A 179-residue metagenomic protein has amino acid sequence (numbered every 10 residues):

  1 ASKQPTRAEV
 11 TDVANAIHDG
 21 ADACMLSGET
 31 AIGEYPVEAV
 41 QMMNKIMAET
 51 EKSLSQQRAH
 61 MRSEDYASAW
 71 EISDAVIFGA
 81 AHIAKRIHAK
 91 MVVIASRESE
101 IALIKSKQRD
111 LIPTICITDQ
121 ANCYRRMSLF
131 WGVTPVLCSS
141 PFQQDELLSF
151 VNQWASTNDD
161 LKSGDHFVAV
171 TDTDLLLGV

Functional and structural regions predicted by a protein language model:
K3-Q4, D22, G28-I32, R62 (+4 more regions): Short, ordered loop/turn segments at secondary-structure junctions
D12-P36: Glycine-rich phosphate-binding active-site loops on the catalytic face of alpha/beta enzymes
S27-G28, G33, K52-R62, K90 (+1 more regions): Flexible, glycine/charged-enriched surface loops at secondary-structure junctions
T30-S53, G178-V179: C-terminal helical cap(s) of enzyme catalytic domains, especially alpha/beta-barrels
M43-A80: Long, charged amphipathic helices and adjacent flexible linkers at domain junctions
A75-A89, S149-L161, D165: Phosphate-interacting basic helix/loop segments used at nucleotide- and nucleic-acid interfaces
I101-L103, R109-L147: Nucleotide-binding motor/catalytic cores of P-loop/tubulin-like NTPases across gene-expression machines
H166-V179: C-terminal edge-of-domain segments
